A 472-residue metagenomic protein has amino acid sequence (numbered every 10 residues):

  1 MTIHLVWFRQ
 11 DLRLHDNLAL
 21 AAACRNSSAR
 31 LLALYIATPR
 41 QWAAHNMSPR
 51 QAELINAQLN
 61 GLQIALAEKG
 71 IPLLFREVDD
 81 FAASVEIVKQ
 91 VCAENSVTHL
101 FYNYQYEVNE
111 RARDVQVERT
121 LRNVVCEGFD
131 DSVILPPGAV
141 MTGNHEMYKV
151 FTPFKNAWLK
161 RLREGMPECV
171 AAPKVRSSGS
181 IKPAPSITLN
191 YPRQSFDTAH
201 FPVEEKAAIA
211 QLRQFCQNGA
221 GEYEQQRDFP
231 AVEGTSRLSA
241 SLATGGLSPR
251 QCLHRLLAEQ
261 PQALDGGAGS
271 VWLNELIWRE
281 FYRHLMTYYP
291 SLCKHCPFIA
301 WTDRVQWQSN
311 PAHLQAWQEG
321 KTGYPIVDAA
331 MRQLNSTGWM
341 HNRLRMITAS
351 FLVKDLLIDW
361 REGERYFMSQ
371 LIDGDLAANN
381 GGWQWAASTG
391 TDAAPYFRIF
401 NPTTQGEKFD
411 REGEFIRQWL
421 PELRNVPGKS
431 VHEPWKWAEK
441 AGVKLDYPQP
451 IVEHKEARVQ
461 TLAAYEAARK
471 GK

Functional and structural regions predicted by a protein language model:
M1-M166, A268, A463-A468, K472: Trp/Phe/Arg-rich N-terminal binding region typifying the photolyase-homology
V6, L14-H15, F229, K321 (+1 more regions): An N-terminal domain-cap segment
A21, Q90, K206, D328 (+2 more regions): A broad detector of short, well-ordered amphipathic alpha-helices that serve as recognition/interaction surfaces
N46, L314, L445-P448: Short coil/turn segments at secondary-structure junctions
Q51, I55, G323, P450 (+1 more regions): Residue-level preference for long, well-ordered alpha-helices that form the structural scaffold of enzyme catalytic
H145-I299, F409-D410, E414-K472: Glycine/tryptophan-enriched, flexible segments
E233-E422: Active-site-proximal binding-pocket segments
